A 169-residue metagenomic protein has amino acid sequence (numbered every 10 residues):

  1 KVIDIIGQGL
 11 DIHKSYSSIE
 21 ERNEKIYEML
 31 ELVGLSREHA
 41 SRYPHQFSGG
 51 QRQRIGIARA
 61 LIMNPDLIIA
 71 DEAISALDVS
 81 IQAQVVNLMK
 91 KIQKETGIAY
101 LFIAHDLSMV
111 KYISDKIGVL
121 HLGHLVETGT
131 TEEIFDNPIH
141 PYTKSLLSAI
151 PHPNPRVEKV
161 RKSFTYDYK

Functional and structural regions predicted by a protein language model:
E20-E38, L147-S148: Conserved ABC ATPase "signature" region
Y43-F47, Q51: Conserved ABC ATPase signature
I57, V85: Hydrophobic anchor residue at the start of the ABC signature
I62-D66: A short, proline-enriched helix->beta-strand linker immediately N-terminal to the Walker B motif in ABC-type P-loop
V110-Y112: A short, surface-exposed alpha-helical micro-motif characterized by mixed small hydrophobic and charged/polar residues
L125-G129: ABC ATPase "signature
T130-K169: Short catalytic/signature loops enriched in Gly
